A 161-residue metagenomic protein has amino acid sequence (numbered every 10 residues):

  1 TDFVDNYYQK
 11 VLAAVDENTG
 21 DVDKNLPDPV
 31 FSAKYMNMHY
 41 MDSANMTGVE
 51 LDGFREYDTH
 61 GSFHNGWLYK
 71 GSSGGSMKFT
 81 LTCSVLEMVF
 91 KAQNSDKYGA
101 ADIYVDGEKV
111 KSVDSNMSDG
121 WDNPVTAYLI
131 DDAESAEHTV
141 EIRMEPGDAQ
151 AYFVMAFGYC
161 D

Functional and structural regions predicted by a protein language model:
F3-D161: Glycan-recognition surfaces in beta-rich domains, encompassing non-catalytic CBMs and lectin-like receptor-binding
